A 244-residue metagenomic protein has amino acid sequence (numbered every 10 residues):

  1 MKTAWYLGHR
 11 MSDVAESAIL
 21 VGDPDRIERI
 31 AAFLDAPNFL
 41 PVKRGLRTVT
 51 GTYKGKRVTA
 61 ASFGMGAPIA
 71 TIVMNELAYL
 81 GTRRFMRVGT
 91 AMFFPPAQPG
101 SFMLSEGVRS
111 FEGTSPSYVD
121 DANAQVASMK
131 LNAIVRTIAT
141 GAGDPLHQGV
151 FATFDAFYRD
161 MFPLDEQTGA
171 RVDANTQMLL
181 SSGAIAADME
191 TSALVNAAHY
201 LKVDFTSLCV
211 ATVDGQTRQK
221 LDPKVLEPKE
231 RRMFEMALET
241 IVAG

Functional and structural regions predicted by a protein language model:
M1-I134, G141: Metabolite-binding pocket within alpha/beta catalytic cores that recognizes anionic/polar moieties
P37-P41, G143-V150, G244: Flexible, glycine/charged-enriched surface loops at secondary-structure junctions
A78-Y79, L180, H199: Non-catalytic positions within long, well-ordered alpha-helices that form the structural scaffold/packing of enzyme
R83-R84, I185, D204: Short acidic/polar active-site loop segments enriched in Thr and Asp
Q125-G183: Active-site rim beta-loop-alpha module in soluble metabolic enzymes
S192-V225: Zn-dependent metallopeptidase/amidohydrolase metal-coordination segment
G215-G244: His/Asp/Glu-rich mid-to-C-terminal helical/loop segments that flank catalytic regions of hydrolases
